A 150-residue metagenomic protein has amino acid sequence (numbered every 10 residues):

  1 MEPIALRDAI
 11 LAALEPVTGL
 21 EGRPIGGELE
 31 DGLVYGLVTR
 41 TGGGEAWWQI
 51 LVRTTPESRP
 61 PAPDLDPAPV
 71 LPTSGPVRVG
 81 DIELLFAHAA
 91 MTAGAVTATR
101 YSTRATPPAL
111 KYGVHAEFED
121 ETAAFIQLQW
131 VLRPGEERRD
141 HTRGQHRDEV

Functional and structural regions predicted by a protein language model:
M1-R23, I50-Y101, L132-V150: Intrinsic disorder/low-complexity detector
I10, L37, W48-I50, F86 (+2 more regions): Hydrophobic beta-strand residues in large extracellular and virion-surface proteins
R23-A46, A105-E121: Amphipathic, interaction-prone secondary-structure segments
G42-T55, F118-R133: Extracellular/lumenal glycan-associated surfaces
